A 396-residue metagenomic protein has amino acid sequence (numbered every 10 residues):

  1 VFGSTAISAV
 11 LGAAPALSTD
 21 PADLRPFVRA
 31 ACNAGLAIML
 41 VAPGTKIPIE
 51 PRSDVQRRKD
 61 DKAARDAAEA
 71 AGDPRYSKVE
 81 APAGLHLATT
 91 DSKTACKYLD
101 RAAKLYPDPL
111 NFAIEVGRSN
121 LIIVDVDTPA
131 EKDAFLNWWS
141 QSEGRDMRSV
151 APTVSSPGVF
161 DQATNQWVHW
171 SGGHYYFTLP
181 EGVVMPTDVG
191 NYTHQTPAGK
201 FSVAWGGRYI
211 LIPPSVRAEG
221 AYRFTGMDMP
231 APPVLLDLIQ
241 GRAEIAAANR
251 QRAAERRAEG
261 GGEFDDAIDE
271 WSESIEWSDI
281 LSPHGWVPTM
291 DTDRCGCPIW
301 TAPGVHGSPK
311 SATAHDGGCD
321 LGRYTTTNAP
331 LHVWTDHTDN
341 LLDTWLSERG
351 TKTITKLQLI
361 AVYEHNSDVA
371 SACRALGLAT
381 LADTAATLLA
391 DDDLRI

Functional and structural regions predicted by a protein language model:
V1, R395-I396: Accessible peptide chain termini
V1-S278, S282-P330: Conserved phosphate/metal-binding and DNA-contacting active-site motifs used in DNA phosphodiester-bond processing
K59, S77, N328-L394: Short, small/acidic-rich helices and loops at N termini and domain boundaries of DNA replication/processing enzymes
